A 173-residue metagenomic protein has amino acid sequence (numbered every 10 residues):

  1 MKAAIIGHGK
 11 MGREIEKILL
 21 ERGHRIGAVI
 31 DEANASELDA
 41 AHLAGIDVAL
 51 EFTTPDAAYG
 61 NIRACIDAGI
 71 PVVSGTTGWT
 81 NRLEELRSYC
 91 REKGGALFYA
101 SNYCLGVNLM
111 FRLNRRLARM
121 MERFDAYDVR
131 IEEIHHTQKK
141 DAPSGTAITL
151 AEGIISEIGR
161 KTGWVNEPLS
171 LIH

Functional and structural regions predicted by a protein language model:
H8: Glycine-rich Rossmann-fold phosphate-binding loop(s) that bind the pyrophosphate of adenine dinucleotide cofactors
G12-R13: N-terminal Rossmann-fold NAD(P) dinucleotide-binding loop
E21-L38: NAD(P)-binding Rossmann-fold cofactor-contacting core
H42, D56-G75, E84-E85: Rossmann-fold NAD(P) dinucleotide-binding segment
T76-L97, N108, R116: Rossmann-fold NAD(P)-binding glycine/threonine-rich loop
L86-C104, M121-I131: Rossmann-fold dehydrogenase core element
L109, L113-L169: Conserved anion/nucleotide-ligand pocket segment
I172-H173: Conserved small/polar residues in nucleotide/adenosyl-binding loops
